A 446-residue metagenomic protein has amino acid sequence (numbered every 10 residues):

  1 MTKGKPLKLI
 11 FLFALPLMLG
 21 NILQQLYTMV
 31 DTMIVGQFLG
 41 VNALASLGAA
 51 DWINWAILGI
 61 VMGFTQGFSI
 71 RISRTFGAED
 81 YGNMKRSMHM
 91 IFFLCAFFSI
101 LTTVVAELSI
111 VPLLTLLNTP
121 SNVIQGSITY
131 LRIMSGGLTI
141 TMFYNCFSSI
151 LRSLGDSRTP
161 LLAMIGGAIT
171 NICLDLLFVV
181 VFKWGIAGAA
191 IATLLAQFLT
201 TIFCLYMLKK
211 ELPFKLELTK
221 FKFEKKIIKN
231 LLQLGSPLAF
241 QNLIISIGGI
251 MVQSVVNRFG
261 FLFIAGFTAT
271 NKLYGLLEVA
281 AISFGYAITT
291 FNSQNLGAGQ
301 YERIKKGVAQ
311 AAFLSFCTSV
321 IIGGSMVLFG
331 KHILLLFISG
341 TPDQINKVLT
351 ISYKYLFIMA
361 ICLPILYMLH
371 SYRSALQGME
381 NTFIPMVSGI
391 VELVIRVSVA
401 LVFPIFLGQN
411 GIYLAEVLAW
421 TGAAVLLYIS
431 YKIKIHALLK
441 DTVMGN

Functional and structural regions predicted by a protein language model:
M1-A14, I72-G137, V181-G235, N292-I361 (+1 more regions): Short alpha-helical transmembrane segments in multi-pass integral membrane proteins
T2-F38, W52-G67, R71, A96-T103 (+4 more regions): N-terminal transmembrane alpha-helices
L12-D31, I133, Y144, G167 (+4 more regions): Transmembrane helical elements of multi-pass membrane transporters/channels
L17, N21, M33, I70 (+16 more regions): Transmembrane alpha-helix boundary and packing residues in multipass membrane permease domains and related
N21-Q25, G59, S99, T103 (+11 more regions): Residue-level hotspots within the lipid-embedded alpha helices of multi-pass solute transporters
L26-A45, L114-S121, L177-W184, L243-L276 (+4 more regions): Helix-terminus/linker motif at the lipid-water interface of multi-pass membrane proteins
L44-V104, T141-P160, G266-L328, L366-S388: Small-residue-rich hydrophobic transmembrane alpha-helices
T65, M134-R152, P160-A168, A189-I202 (+4 more regions): Short runs within selected transmembrane alpha-helices of multi-pass transporters and secretion channels
